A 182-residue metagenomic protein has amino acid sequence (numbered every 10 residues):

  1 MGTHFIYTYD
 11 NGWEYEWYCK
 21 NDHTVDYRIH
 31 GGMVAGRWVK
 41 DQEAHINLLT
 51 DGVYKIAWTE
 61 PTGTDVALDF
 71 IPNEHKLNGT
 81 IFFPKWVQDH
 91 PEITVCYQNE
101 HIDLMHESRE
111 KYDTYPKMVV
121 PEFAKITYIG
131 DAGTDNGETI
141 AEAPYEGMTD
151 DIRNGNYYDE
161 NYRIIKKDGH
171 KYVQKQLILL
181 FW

Functional and structural regions predicted by a protein language model:
M1-Y15, P116-G169, L177: Tryptophan-anchored aromatic micro-motifs
F5-Y9, Y27-G31, I56-E60, Q174-K175: Short beta-strand segments that buttress and anchor functional surface loops
Y9-N11, C19-N21, T50, E60-T62: Short loop/turn positions at the edges of beta-strands in beta-sheet-rich folds
G12-E16, G32-G36, G63-L68, N78 (+3 more regions): Short, surface-exposed beta-strand/loop "edge" segments at domain boundaries and coil↔beta transitions
Y15-N47, N156-W182: N-terminal glycine/threonine-rich, aromatic-flanked beta-hairpin/loop signature
V34-P72, W182: Contiguous, well-ordered beta-strand patches that form the walls/edges of small beta-barrel/beta-sandwich domains
K55-T149: Beta-sheet ligand-binding and adhesion/scaffold domains
